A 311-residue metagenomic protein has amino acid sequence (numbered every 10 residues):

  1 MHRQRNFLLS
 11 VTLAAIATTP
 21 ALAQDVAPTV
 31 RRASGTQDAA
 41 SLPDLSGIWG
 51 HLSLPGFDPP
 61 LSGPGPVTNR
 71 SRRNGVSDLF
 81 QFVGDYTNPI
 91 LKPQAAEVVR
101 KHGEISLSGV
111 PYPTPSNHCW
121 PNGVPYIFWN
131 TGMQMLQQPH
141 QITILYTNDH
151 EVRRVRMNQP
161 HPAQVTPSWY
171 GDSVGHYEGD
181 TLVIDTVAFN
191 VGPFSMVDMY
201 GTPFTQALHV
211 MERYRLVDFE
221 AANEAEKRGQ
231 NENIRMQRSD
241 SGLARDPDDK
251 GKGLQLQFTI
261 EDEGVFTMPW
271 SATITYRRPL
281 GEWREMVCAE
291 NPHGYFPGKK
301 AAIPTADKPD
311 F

Functional and structural regions predicted by a protein language model:
M1-V11: Bacterial N-terminal signal peptides that target proteins for export
H2, P20-F311: PEST-like low-complexity, intrinsically disordered acidic/proline/serine-rich tracts that flank trafficking/processing
S10-T19: Bacterial N-terminal signal peptides
